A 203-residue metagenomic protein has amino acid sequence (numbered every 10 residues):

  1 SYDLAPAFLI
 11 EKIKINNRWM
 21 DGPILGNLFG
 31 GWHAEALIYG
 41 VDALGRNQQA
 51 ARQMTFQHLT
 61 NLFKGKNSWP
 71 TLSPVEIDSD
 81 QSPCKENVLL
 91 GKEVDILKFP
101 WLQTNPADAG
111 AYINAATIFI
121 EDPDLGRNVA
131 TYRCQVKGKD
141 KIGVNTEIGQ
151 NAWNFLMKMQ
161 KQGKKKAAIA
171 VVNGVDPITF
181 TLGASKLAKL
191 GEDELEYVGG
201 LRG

Functional and structural regions predicted by a protein language model:
S1-G203: Extended, highly charged
